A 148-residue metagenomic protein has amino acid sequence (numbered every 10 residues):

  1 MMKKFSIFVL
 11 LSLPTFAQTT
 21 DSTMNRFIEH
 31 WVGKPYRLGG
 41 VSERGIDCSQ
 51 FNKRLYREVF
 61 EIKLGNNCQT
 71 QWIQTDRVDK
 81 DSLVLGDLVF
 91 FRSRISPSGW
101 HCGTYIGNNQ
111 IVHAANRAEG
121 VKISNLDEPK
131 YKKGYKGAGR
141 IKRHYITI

Functional and structural regions predicted by a protein language model:
K4-P14: Sec-dependent N-terminal signal peptides
Q18-T20, R26, I62, R77-V78 (+2 more regions): Aromatic- and glycine-rich peptidoglycan recognition patches
T20-F27, D47-C48, N52: Stable alpha-helical elements in mature extracytoplasmic
E29-R37, R57-E61, F91-R94, R140-R143: Sec-exported extracytoplasmic/periplasmic mature domains
K34-L85, G134-K136: Catalytic cysteine-centered active-site loop
G86-L88, N109: Structural motif
L88-F90, T104: Hydrophobic beta-strand signal
